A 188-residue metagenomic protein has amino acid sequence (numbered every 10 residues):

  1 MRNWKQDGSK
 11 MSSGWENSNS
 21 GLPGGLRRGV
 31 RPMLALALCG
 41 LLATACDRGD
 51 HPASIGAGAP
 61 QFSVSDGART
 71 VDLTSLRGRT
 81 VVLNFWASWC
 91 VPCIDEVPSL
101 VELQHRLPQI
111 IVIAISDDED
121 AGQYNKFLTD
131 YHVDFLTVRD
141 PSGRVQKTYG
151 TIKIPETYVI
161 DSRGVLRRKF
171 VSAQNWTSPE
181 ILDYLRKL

Functional and structural regions predicted by a protein language model:
S13-L34: Bacterial N-terminal signal peptides that target proteins for export
P32-A43: Bacterial N-terminal signal peptides
C46-L73: N-terminal "domain-start" segment that seeds a small globular fold
T74-C90: Short active-site neighborhood of thiol/selenol oxidoreductases, capturing the structured segment around
V82-N84, A114, V159: Hydrophobic beta-strand core positions in alpha/beta domains
F85-E102: Conserved redox-active cysteine motifs that mediate thiol-disulfide chemistry, especially di-cysteine Cys-X(1-2)-Cys
I110-A121, F135-S142: Thiol-based oxidoreductase modules, predominantly thioredoxin-like and allied folds used for disulfide exchange
K126-D134, P141-R186: Thiol/disulfide oxidoreductase modules built on the thioredoxin-like
